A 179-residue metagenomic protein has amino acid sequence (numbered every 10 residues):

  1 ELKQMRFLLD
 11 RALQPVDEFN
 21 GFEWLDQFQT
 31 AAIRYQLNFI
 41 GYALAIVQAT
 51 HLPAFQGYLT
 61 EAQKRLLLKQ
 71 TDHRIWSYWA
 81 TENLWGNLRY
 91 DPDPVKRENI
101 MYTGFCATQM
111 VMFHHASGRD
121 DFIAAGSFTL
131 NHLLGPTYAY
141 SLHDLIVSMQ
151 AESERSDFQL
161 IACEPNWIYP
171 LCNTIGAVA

Functional and structural regions predicted by a protein language model:
E1-Y35, F39-Y42: Non-catalytic protein-protein interaction scaffold segments in large eukaryotic complex-forming proteins
Q36, L44-W167: Extended ligand-binding groove/face enriched in aromatic
Y169-N173: Generic helix N-cap/helix-start motif at coil->alpha-helix transitions
I175-A179: Alpha-helical scaffold elements that line and support the substrate/ligand-binding pocket of soluble hydrolases
